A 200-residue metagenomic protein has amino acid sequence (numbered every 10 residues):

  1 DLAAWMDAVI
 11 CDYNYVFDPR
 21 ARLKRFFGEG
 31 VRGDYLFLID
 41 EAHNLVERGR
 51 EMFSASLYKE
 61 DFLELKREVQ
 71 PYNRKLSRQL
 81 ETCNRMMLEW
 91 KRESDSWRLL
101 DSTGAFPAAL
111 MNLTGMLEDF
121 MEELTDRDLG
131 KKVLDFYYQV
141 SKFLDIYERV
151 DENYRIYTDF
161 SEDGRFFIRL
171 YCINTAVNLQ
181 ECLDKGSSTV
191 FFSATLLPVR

Functional and structural regions predicted by a protein language model:
D1-D7, R20-F37, E41-R200: Conserved coupling segment at the C-terminus of the helicase ATP-binding
Y13-N14, I173: Alpha-helix N-cap/helix-start capping motif
N14-Y15, H43: Catalytic acidic motif of RecA-like/P-loop NTPases
